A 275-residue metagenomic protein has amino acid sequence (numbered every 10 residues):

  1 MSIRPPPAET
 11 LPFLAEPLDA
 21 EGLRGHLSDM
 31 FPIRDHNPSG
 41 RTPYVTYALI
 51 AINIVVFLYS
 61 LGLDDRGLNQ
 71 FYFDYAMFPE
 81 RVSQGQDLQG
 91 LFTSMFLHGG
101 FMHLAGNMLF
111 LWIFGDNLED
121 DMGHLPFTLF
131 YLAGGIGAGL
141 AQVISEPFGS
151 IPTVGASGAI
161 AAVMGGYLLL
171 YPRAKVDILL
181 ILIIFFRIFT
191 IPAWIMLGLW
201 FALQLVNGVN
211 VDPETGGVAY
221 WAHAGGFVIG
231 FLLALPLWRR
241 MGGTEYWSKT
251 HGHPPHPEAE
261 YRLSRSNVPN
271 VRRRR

Functional and structural regions predicted by a protein language model:
S2-R275: A detector for small-residue-rich transmembrane helices and their helix-helix packing motifs
